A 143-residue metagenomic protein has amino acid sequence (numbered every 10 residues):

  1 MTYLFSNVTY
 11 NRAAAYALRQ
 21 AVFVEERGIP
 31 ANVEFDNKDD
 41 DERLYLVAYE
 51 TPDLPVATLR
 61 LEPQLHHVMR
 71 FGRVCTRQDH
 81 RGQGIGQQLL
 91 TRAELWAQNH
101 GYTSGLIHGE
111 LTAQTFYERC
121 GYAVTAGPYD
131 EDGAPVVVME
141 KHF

Functional and structural regions predicted by a protein language model:
M1-E34, D39-D40, L44-Y45, Y49-L54: Short amphipathic alpha-helix that is part of the acyltransferase structural core
R19, Y117, Y122: Conserved active-site tyrosine of GNAT-family acetyltransferases
D40-E42, H67, E131-P135: Short acidic/glycine-enriched loop/turn segments that link adjacent beta-strands
V47, L54-P63, H67-C75: Conserved beta-strand in the GNAT
T76, G82-L95: Conserved acetyl-CoA-binding loop-helix of GNAT-fold acetyltransferases
L90, A97-E110: Conserved GNAT acetyl-CoA-binding A-motif
H108, A123-V138: Conserved catalytic-core motifs of GNAT/GCN5-like acyltransferases
